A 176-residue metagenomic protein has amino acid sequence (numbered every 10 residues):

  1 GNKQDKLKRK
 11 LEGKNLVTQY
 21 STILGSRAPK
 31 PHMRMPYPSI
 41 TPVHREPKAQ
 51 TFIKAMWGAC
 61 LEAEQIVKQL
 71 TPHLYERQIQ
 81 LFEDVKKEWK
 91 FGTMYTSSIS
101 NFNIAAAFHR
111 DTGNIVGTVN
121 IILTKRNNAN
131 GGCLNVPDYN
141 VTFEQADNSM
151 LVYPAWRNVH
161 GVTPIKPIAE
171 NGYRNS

Functional and structural regions predicted by a protein language model:
G1-T118, R126, T142-F143, H160-S176: Fe(II)/2-oxoglutarate oxygenase catalytic core
S100, K125, L134, M150-Y153: Generic hydrophobic secondary-structure signal
T118-N120, G131, A146-M150, N175: Active-site lining segments that contact anionic ligands and/or coordinate catalytic metals
L123, F143-N158: Conserved metal-binding segment of the jelly-roll/cupin
T124-A146: A short beta-strand-loop-beta hairpin characteristic of the jelly-roll/cupin
L134-D138, D147-S149, W156, T163-P167: Short coil/turn segments at secondary-structure boundaries
